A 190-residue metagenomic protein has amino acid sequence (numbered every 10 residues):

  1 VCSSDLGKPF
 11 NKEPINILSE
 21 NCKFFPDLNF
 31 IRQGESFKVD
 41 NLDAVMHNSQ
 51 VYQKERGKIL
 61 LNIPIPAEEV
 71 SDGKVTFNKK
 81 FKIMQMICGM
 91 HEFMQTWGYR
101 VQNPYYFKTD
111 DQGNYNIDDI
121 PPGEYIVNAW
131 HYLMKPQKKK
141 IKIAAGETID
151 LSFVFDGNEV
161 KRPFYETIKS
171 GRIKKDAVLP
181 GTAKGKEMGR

Functional and structural regions predicted by a protein language model:
V1-S3: Short, small-residue-biased leader/transition segments that mark boundaries at the very start of proteins
L6-G34: N-terminal edge beta-strand
N29-R32, L42, E69, K79-F81 (+3 more regions): Primarily secretory-pathway and cell-envelope proteins
I63-A67, Y105-D110, I141-I143: Short beta-strand segments within Ig-like beta-sandwich modules, predominantly Fibronectin type-III
V70-V75, Y105, Q112-D119: Short, surface-exposed beta-strand/beta-hairpin micro-motifs centered on an aromatic residue
K80-K82, P121-E124: A glycine-anchored, Pro-Gly-centered beta-turn/N-cap motif
E92-K108: A structural signal for beta-strand and strand-to-loop patches characteristic of beta-rich domains
Y125-A129: A short tyrosine-centered beta-strand micro-motif
